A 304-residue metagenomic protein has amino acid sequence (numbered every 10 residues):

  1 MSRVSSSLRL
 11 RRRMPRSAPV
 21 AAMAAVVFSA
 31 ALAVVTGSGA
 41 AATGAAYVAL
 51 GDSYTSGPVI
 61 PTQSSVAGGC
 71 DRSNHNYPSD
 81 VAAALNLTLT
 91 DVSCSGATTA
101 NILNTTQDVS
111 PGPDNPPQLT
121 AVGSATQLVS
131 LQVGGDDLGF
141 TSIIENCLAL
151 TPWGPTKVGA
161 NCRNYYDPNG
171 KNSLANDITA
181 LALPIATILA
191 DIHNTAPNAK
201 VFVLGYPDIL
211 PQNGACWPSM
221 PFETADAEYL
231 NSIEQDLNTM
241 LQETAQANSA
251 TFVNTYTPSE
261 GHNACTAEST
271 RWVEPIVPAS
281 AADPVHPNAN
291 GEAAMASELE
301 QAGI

Functional and structural regions predicted by a protein language model:
S2-A42: Secretory targeting and sorting signals
V35-A46, P111-S130, I185-K200, E300-Q301: Short amphipathic alpha-helices and their capping/turn segments at secondary-structure boundaries
A41-G96, L119-T120, L148-T156: Serine-esterase "nucleophile elbow" of acetyl-processing enzymes
A46-G51, T55-G57, T88-S93, Q127-Q132 (+5 more regions): Structural recognition of the beta-strand scaffold that forms the well-ordered cores of secreted hydrolase catalytic
P58, G112-N176, D208: Oxyanion-hole/transition-state-stabilizing segment in secreted/luminal serine hydrolases and related acyltransferases
A97-P116, C265-A279: Charged, often glycine-rich, active-site loop that binds/positions anionic groups
V129, P155-T195, F202, Y206-F252: Conserved N-terminal glycine/acidic-rich loop preference
Y206-I304: Catalytic His-Asp segment of secreted/periplasmic serine-dependent ester chemistry enzymes
